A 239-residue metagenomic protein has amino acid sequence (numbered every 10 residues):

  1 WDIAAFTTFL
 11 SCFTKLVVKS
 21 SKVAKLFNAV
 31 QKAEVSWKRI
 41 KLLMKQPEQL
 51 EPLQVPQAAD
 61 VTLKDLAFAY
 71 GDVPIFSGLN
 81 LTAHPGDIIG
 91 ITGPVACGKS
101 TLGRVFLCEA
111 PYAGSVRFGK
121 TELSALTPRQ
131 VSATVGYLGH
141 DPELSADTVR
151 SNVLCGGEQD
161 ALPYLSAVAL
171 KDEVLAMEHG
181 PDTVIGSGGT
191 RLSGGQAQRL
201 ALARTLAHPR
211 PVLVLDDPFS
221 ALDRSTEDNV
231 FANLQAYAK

Functional and structural regions predicted by a protein language model:
K15-L43: Cytosolic ends of transmembrane helices, especially the final helix of ABC transmembrane type-1 domains
P56, S115-R117, R150-S187, F231-A232: ABC ATPase nucleotide-binding domain helical subdomain, centered on the C-loop/LSGGQ "ABC signature"
V61, F76-G78: Conserved structural motif at the start of ABC-family nucleotide-binding domains
T92-P94: The feature captures the beta-strand-to-loop junction immediately N-terminal to the Walker
F106-C108: Helix-to-loop junction immediately C-terminal to a conserved catalytic motif
P111-E122, V131: Conserved ABC transporter NBD signature motif
A207-P211: A short, proline-enriched helix->beta-strand linker immediately N-terminal to the Walker B motif in ABC-type P-loop
L213-D217: Catalytic Walker B motif of ABC-type/P-loop ATPase nucleotide-binding domains
